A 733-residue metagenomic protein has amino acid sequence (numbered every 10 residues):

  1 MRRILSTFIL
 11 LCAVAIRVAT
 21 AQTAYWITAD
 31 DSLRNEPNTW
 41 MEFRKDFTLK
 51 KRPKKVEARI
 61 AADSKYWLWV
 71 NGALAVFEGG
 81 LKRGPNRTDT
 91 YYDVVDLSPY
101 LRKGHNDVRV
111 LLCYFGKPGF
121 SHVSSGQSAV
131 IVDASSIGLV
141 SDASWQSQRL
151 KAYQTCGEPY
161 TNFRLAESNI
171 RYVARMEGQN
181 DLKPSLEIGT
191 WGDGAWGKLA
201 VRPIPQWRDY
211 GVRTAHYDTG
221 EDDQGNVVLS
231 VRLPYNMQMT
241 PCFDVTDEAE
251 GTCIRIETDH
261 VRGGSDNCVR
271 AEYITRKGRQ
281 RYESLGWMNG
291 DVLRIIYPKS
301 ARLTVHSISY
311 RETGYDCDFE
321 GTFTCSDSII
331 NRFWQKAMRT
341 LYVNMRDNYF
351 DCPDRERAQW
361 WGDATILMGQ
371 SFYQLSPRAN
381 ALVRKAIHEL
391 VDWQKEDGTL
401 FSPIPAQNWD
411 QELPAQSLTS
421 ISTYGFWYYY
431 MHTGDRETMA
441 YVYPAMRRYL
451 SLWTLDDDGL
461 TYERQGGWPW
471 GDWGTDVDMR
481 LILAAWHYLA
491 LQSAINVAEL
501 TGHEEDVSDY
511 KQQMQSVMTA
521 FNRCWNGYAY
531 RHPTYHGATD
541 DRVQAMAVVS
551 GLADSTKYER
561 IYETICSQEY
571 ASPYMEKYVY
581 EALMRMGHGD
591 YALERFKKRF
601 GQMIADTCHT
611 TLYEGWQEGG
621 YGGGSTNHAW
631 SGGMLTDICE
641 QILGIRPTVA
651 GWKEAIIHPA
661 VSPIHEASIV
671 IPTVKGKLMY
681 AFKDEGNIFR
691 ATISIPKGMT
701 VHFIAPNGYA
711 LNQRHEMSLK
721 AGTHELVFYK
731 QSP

Functional and structural regions predicted by a protein language model:
M1-Q22: Bacterial Sec-dependent N-terminal signal peptides
Q22-D354, D363, R378-R384, F401-N408 (+1 more regions): Extracellular/oxidizing-compartment recognition motifs
S32-N35, K82-N86, D96, H122 (+15 more regions): Alpha-helix capping and helix-loop boundary segments enriched in small/acidic/polar residues
P99, V108-L112, G119, E272-T304 (+3 more regions): Aromatic-rich carbohydrate-recognition surfaces in CAZymes
V110-A129, S136, E569-K598, T607: Repeat-solenoid scaffold signature
G157-E158, N162-Y172, D590, E594-P733: Non-catalytic C-terminal accessory modules of carbohydrate-active enzymes
N267-A271, K277-G278, R346-N348, C352 (+4 more regions): The feature captures the catalytic groove of carbohydrate-active enzymes
F333-K336, A379-L390, R436-W453, A494 (+3 more regions): Extended, well-ordered alpha-helical scaffold segments
